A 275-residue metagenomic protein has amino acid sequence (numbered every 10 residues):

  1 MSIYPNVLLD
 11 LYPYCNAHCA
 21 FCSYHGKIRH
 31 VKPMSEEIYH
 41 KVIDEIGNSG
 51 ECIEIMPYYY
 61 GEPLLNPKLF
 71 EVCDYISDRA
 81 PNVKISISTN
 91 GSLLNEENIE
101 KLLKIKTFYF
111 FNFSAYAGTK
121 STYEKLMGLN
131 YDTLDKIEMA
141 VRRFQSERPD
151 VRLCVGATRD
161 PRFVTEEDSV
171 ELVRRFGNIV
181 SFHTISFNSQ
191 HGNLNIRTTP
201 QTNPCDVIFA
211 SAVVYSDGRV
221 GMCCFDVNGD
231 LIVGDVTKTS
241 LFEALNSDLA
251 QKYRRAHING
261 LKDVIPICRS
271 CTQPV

Functional and structural regions predicted by a protein language model:
M1-F111, K125-D135: Conserved alpha-helical substructure of the radical SAM core
N6-D10, G50-Y58, R79-S86, T107-T119 (+3 more regions): Conserved C-terminal portion of the radical SAM core fold that forms the substrate/S-adenosylmethionine-binding
C15, C19-C22, C205, C223-C224 (+1 more regions): Short cysteine clusters
F21, H25-I28, S211, G229-D230 (+1 more regions): Secreted/processed peptides and extracellular or luminal domains of membrane proteins
H25, S114-Y116, C223, V236: Generic beta-structure capping elements
G26-R29, G118-S121, Q251: A short, flexible beta-alpha/helix-coil linker loop
M34, L94, Y123, C205 (+1 more regions): Short clusters of hydrophobic/aromatic residues that line enzyme substrate/ligand-binding pockets
M139-C154, R174-P200, R219-V220, C224-V275: C-terminal accessory region of radical SAM enzymes
